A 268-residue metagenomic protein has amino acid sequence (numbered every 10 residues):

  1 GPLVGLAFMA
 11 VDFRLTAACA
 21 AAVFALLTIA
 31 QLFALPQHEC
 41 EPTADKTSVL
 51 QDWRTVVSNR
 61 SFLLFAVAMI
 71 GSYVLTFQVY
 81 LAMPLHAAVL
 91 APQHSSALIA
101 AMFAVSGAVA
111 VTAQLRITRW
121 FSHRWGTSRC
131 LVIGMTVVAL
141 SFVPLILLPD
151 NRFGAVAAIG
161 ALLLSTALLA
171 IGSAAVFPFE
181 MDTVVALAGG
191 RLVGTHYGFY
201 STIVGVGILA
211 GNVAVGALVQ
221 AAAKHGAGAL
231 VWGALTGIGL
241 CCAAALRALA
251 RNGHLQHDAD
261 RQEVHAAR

Functional and structural regions predicted by a protein language model:
A7-A22, A217-G239: A membrane-interface helix-boundary motif in multi-pass transporters
A22-E41, A245-A250: C-terminal membrane-cytosol helix-exit motif in multi-pass small-molecule transporters
A34-A68, E263-R268: Juxtamembrane intracellular "pre-TM" segments in multi-pass secondary transporters
L81-M102: Short amphipathic helix-loop junctions that connect adjacent transmembrane helices in Major Facilitator Superfamily/SLC
T112-T127, V219-Q220: Helix-to-loop junctions at the C-terminal end of transmembrane segments in multipass secondary transporters
S128-F177: C-terminal transmembrane helical hairpin of 12-TM major facilitator-type secondary transporters
A175-A188: Intracellular juxtamembrane helix-capping segments at the cytosolic ends of symmetry-related transmembrane helices
L187-A222: A late C-terminal transmembrane helix in Major Facilitator Superfamily
